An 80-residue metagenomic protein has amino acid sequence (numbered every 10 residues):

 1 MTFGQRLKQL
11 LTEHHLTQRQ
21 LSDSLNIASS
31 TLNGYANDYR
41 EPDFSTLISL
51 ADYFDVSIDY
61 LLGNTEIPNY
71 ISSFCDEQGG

Functional and structural regions predicted by a protein language model:
G4-S24, S49: Short basic helix-loop element that most often maps to the first helix and adjoining turn of HTH DNA-binding modules
E13, Y39-P42, Y53: Helix-turn-helix/winged-helix DNA-binding modules
Q20, T31, Y60: Residues in the helix-turn-helix
N26, S45-Y60: DNA major-groove recognition helix of helix-turn-helix/homeodomain DNA-binding modules
N26-P42, G63: Recognition helix of helix-turn-helix/homeodomain-like DNA-binding domains that insert into the DNA major groove
L62-G80: Short, charged recognition helix plus adjacent turn of helix-turn-helix-like nucleic-acid-binding domains
